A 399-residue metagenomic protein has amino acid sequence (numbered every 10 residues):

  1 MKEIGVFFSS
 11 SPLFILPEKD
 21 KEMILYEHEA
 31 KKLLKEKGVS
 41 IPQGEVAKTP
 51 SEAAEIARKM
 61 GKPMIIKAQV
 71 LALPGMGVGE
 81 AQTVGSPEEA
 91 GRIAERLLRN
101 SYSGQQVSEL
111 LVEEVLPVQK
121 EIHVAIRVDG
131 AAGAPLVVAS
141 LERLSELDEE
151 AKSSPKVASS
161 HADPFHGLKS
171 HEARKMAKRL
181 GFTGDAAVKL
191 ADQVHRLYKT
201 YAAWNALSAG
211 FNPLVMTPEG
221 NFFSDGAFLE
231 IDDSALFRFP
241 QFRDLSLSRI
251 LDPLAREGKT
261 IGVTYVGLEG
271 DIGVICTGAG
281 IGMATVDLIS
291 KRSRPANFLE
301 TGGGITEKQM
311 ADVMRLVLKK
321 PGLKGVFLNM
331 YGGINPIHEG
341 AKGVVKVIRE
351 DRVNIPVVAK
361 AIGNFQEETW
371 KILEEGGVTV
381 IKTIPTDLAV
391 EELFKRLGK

Functional and structural regions predicted by a protein language model:
V6-E22: Short, Lys/Arg-enriched N-terminal segments with co-localized hydrophobic residues within the first ~10-30 amino acids
K19-G210, V215-G325, I362-G376, V380-K399: ATP-dependent carboxylate/acyl-activation modules
K324-G363: C-terminal hydrophobic structural anchor segments that stabilize assembly/packing rather than catalytic chemistry
